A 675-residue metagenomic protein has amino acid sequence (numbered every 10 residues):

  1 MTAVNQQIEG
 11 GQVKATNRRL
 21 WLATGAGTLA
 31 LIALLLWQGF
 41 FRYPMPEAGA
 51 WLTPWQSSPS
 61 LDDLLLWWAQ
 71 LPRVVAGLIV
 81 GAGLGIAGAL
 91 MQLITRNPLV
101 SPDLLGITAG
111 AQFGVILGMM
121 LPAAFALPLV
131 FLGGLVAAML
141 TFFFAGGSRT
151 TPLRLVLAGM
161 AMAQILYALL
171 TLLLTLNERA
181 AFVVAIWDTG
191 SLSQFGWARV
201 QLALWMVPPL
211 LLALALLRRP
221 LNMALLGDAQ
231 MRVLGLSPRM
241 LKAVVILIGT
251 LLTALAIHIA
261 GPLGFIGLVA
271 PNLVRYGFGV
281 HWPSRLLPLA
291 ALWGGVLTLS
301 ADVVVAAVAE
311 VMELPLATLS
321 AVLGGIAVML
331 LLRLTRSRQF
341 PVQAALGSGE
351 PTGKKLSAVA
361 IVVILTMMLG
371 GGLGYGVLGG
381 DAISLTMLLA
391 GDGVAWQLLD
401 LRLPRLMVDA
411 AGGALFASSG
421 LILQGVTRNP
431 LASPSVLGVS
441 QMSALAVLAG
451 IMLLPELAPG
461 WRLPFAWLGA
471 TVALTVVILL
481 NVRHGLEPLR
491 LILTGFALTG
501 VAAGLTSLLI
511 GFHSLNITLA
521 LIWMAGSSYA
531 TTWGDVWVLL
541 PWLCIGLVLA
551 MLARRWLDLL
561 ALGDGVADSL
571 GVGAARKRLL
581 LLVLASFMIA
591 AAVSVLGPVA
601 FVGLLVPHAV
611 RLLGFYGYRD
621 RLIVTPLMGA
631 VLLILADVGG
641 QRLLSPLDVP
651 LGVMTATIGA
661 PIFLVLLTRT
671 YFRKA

Functional and structural regions predicted by a protein language model:
T2-A675: Alpha-helical transmembrane segments in inner-membrane proteins
